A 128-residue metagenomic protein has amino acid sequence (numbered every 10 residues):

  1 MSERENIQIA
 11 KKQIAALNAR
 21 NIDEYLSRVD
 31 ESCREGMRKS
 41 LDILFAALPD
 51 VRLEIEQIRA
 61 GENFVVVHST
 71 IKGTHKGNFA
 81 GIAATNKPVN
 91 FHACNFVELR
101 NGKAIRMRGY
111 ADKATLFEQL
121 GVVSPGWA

Functional and structural regions predicted by a protein language model:
M1-A128: C-terminal and inter-domain tail/linker signature
